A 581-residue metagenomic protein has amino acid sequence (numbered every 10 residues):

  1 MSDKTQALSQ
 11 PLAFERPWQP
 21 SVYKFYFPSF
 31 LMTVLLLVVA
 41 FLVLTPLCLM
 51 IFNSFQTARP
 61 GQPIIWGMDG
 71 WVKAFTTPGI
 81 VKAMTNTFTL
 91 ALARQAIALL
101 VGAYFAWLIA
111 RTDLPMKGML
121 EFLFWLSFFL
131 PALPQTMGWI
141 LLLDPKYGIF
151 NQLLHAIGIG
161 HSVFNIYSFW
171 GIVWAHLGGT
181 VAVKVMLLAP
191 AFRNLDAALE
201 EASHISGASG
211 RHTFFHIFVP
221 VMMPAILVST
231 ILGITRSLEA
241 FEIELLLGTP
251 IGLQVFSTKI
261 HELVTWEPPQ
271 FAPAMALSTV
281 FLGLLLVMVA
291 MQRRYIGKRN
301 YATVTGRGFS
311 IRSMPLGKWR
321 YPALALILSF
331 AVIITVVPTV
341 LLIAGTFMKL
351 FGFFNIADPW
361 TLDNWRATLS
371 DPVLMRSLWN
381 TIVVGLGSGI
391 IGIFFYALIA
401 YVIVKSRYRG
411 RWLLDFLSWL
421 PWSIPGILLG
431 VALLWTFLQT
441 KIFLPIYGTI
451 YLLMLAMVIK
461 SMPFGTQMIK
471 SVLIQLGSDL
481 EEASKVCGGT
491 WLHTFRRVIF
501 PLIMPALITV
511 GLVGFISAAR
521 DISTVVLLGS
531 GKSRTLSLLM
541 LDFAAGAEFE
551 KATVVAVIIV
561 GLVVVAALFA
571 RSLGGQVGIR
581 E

Functional and structural regions predicted by a protein language model:
M1-L35, R293-S329, R409, R571-E581: Transmembrane alpha-helical segments of polytopic membrane transport and secretion proteins
E15-P20, W66-F75, W360-L369: A short amphipathic helical element positioned immediately N-terminal to and/or at the very start of a transmembrane
F25-R59, V72-R193, I217-E242, L246 (+8 more regions): Membrane-water interface segments at the C-terminal ends of transmembrane alpha-helices in multi-pass inner-membrane
A98, S206-A208, C487-G489: A short glycine-centered flexible hinge/capping loop motif at secondary-structure junctions
D144, E242-P268, F354-D358, I522-F549: Glycine-rich helix-loop "coupling/hinge" segments at transmembrane-helix boundaries in multipass transporters
E200-E201, E481-E482: Short alpha-helical segment that forms part of, or immediately flanks, the ligand-binding pocket in carbohydrate-active
H204, E262, K485: Alpha-helical residues within the helix-turn-helix
S209, I251, R299-P315, F351-W365: Juxtamembrane inter-helical linkers in multi-pass membrane proteins
